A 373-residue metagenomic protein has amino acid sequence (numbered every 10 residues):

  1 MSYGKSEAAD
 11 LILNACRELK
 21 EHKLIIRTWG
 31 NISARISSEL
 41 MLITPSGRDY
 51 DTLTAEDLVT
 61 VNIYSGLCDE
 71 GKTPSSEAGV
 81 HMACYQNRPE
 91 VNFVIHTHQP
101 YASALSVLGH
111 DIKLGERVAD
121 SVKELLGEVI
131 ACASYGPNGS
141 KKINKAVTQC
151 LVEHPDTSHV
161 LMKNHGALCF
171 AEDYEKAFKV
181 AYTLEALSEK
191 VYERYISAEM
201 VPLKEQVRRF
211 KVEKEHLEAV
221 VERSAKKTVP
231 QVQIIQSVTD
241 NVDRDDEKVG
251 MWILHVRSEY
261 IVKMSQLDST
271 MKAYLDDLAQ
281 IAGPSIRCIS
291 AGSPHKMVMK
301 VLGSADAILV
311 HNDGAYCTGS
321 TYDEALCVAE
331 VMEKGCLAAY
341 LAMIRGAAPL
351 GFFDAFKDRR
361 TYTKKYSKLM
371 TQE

Functional and structural regions predicted by a protein language model:
M1-E373: Glycine-rich flexible loops
